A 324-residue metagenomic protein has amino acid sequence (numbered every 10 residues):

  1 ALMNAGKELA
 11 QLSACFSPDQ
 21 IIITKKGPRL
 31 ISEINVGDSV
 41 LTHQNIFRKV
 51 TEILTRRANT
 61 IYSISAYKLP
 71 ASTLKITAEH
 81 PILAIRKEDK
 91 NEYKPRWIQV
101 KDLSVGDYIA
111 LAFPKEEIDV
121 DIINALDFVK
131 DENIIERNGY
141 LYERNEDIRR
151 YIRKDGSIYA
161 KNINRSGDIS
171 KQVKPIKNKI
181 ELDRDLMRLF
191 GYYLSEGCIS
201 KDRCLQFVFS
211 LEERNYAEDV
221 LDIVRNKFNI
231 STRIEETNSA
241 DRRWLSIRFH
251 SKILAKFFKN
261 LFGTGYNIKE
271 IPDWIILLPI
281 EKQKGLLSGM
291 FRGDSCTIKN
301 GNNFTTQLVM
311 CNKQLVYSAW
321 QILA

Functional and structural regions predicted by a protein language model:
A1-A14, H43, T55-E88, P95-A324: Intein-associated homing endonuclease modules of the LAGLIDADG/DOD-type, together with closely related HINT-family
A10-V36: Protein maturation boundaries and topogenic segments
I23-L30, K49, P95-I98: A structural connector/turn signal
D38-L41: Conserved PDZ fold ligand-binding element
F47-L54: Short beta-strand-centered aromatic/proline hotspots
